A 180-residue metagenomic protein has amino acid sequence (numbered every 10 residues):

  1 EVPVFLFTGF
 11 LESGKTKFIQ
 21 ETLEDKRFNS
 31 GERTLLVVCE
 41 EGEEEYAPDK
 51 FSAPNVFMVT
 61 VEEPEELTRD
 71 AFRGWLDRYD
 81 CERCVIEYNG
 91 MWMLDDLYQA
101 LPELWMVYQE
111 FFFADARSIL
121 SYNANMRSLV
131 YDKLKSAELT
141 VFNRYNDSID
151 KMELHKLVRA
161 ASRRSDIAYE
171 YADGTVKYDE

Functional and structural regions predicted by a protein language model:
V2-T8, E12-Y122: Nucleotide-state-sensitive switch-loop elements of NTP-binding domains
G14-K15, I149-D150, T175-E180: Conserved GTPase G-domain signal focused on the G5
E41, G174-T175: Glycine-rich beta-alpha junction loops
R73-G74, N125-R127, V176-E180: Short, surface-exposed amphipathic charged segments that create phosphate/polyanion-binding patches used for binding
R83-G174: Phosphate/Mg2+-binding loops and adjacent switch elements in nucleotide/diphosphate-handling enzyme cores
